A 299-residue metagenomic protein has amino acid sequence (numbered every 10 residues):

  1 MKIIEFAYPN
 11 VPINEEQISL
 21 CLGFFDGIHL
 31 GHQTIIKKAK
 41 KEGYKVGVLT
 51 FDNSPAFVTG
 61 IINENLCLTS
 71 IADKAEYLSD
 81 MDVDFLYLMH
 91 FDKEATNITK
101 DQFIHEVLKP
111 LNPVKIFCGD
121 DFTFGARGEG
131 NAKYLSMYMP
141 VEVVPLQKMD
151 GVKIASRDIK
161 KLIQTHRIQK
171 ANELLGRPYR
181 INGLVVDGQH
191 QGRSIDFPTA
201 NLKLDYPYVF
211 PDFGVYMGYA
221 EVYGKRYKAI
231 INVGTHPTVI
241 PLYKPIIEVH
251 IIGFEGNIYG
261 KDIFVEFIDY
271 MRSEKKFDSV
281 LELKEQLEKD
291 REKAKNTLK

Functional and structural regions predicted by a protein language model:
E5, P9-S70: N-terminal catalytic cores of NTP/NDP-binding nucleotidyl/phosphoryl-transfer enzymes
H29, L78, I116, A171 (+2 more regions): Residue-level signal for inorganic ion chemistry
K41, L78-S79: ATP-dependent adenylation/nucleotidyltransferase module used to activate substrates
K45-G47, D84-F85, V114-K115, P140: Residues at the starts of beta-strands that form the adenosine-phosphate
L66-K74, T96-I104: Glycine-rich, highly charged phosphate/nucleotide-binding loops
F85-E94: A conserved beta-strand->alpha-helix junction
N97-T199, Y223, D278-E282: Classical nucleotidyltransferase
G188-K299: Phosphate/ribose-recognition catalytic cores of enzymes acting on nucleotide-derived substrates
